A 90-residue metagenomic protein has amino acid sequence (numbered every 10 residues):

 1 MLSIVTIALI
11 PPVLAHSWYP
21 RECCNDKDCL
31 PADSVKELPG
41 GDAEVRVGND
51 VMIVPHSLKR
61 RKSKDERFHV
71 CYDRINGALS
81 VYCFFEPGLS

Functional and structural regions predicted by a protein language model:
M1-T6: Sec-dependent signal peptide recognition, specifically the positively charged N-region followed immediately by
I7-A8, V51: Generic N-terminal simple sequence motifs
I10-P12: N-terminal signal peptide c-region/cleavage motif recognized by signal peptidases
W18-S90: Post-signal/leader-peptide non-cytosolic segments of secretory proteins
